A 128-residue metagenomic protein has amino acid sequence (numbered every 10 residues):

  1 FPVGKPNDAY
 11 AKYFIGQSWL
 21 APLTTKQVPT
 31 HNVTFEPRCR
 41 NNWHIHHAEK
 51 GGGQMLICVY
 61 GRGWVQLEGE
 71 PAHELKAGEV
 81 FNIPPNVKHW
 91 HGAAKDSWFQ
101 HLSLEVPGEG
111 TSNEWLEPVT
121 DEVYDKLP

Functional and structural regions predicted by a protein language model:
F1-P29, N42, S112-P128: A short, N-terminal "cap"/entry segment at the start of jelly-roll beta-barrel domains of the cupin/DSBH fold
V3-G4, E36-R38, P84: Glyoxalase I/VOC metalloenzyme domain signal
Q17-W19, H31-K50: Conserved short histidine dyad/triad with adjacent acidic residue
L20-P22, T30-T34, M55, A72 (+2 more regions): Conserved hydrophobic/aromatic beta-strand scaffold that supports enzyme active sites
K26-V28, F35-R40, Y60-W64, E109: Short, charged/polar surface micro-motifs in flexible loops or helix N-caps
R40, K50-A77, V87: A short beta-strand-loop-beta hairpin characteristic of the jelly-roll/cupin
W64, A72, A77, P85-N113: Ligand-binding loop in jelly-roll beta-barrel domains
